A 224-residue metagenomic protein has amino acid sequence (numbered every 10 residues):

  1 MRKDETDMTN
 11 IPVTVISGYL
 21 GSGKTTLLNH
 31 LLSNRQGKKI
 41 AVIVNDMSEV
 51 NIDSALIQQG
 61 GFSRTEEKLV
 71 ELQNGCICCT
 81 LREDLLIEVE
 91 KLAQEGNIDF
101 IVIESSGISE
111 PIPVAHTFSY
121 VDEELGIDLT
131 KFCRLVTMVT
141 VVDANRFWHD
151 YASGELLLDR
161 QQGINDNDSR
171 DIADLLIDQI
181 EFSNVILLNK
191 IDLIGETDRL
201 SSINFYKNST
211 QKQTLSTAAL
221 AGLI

Functional and structural regions predicted by a protein language model:
R2-E5, Q161-I224: C-terminal accessory "lid"/substrate-recognition subdomains
R2-R170: Nucleotide-state-sensitive switch-loop elements of NTP-binding domains
